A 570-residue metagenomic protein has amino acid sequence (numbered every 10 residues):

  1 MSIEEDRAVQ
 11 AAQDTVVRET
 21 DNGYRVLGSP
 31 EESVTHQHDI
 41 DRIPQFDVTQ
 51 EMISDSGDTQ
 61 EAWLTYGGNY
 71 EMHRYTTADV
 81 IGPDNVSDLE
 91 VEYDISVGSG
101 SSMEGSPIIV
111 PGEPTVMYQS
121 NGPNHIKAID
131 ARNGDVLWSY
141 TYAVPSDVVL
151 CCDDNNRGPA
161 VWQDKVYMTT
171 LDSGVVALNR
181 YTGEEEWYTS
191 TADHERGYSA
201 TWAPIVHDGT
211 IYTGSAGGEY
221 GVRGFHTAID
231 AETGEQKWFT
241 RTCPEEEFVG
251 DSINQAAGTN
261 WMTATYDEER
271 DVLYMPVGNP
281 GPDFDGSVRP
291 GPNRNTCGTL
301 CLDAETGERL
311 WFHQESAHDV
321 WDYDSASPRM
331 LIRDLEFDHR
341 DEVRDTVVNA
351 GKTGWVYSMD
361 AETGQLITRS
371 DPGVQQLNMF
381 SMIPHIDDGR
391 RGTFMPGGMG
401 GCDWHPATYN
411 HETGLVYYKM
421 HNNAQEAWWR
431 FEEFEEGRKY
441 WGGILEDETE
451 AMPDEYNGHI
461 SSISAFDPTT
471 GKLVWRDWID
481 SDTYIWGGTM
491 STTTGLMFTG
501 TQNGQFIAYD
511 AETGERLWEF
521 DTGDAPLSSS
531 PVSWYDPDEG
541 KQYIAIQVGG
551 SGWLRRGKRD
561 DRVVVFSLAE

Functional and structural regions predicted by a protein language model:
A12-V97, D135-D147, E184-D193, E235-C243 (+9 more regions): Aromatic (tryptophan-biased) beta-strands that constitute blades/sheets of beta-rich domains
Q60-E61, G112-T115, Q163-D164, D208-T210 (+5 more regions): Short coil/turn segments that connect the beta-strands within blades of beta-propeller domains
N69, P123, D172, G217 (+5 more regions): Residue-level signature of beta-propeller blades and closely related beta-rich strand-turn architectures in secreted
M72-T191, S491-T492: N-terminal cofactor/phosphate-binding cores enriched in small/glycine residues, especially glycine-rich loops such as
I95-I109, S139-A160, Y188-A203, Y220 (+11 more regions): Extracytoplasmic beta-rich repeat domains
L178-G183, G224-E235, P292-G307, M359 (+4 more regions): Beta-propeller blade signature
V277, R333, M420-N422, T449 (+1 more regions): Loop/turn-rich, solvent-exposed surfaces of beta-rich toroidal or solenoidal domains
V532-E570: Blade-level signature of beta-propeller repeat domains, shared across WD40, Kelch, NHL, RCC1 and BNR/Asp-box propellers
